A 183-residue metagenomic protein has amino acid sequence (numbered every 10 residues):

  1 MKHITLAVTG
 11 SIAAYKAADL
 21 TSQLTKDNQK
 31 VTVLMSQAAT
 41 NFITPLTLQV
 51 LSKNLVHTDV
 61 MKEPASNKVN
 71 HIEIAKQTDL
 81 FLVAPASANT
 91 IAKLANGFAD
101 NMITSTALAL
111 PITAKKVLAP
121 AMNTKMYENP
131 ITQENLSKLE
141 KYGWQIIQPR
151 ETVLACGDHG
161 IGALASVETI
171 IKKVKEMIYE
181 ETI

Functional and structural regions predicted by a protein language model:
M1-L118, T124-I183: A cross-family phosphate/adenosyl-ligand binding-site feature
